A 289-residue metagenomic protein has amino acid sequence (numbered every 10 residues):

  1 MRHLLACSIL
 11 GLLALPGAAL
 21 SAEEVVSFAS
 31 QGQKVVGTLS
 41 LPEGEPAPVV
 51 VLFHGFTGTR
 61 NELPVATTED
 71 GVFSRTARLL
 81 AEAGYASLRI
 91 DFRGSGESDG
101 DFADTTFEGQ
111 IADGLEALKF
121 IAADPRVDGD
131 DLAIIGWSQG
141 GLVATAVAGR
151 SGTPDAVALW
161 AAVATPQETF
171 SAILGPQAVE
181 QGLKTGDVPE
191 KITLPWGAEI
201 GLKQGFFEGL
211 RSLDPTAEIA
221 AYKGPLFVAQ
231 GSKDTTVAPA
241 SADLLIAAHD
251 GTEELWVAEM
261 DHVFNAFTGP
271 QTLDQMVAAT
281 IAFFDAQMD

Functional and structural regions predicted by a protein language model:
L20-P48: N-terminal cap/lid segment of alpha/beta-hydrolase-fold proteins
G44-P46, V50-L79: Short, surface-exposed "cap/lid" segments of acyl-processing enzymes
V72, D104-D124: Alpha/beta-hydrolase active-site loop
V72-E97: Conserved alpha/beta-hydrolase
R150-L202: Hydrolase active-site cap/lid region
Y222, V228-Q230, D234: Short beta-strand/loop motif that positions the catalytic acidic residue of the alpha/beta-hydrolase fold
G224, A238-A247: Short alpha-helix in the alpha/beta-hydrolase fold that links the catalytic acid
M260-L273: Catalytic histidine-centered segment of alpha/beta-hydrolase-like enzymes
